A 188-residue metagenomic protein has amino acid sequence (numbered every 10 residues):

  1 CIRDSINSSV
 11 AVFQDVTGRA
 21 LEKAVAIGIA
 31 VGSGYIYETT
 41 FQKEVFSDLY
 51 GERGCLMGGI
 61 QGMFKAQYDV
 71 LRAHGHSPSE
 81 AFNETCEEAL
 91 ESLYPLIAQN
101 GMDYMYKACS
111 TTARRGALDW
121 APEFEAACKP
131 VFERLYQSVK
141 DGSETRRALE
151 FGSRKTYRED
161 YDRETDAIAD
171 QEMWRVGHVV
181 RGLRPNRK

Functional and structural regions predicted by a protein language model:
R3-R53: Rossmann-fold dinucleotide-binding core
D4-N7, I29, A73-K188: NAD(P)-dependent Rossmann-like dehydrogenase/reductase catalytic/cofactor-binding core
V12-V16, L56, F82, A121-F124: Generic alpha-helical structural element
Q14-V16, V70, H74: A generic structural motif
E52-C55, M102: RNase H-like (RuvC/DEDD) metal-dependent nuclease/polynucleotide-processing core
G59-M63: C-terminal catalytic lobe of FAD-dependent flavoproteins
